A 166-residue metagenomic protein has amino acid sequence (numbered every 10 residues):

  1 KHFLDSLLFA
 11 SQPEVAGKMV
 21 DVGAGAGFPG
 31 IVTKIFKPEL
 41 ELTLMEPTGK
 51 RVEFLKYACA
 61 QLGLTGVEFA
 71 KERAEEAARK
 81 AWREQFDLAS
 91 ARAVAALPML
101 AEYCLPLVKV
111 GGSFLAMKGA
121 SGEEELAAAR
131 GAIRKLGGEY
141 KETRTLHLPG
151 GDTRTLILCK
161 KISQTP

Functional and structural regions predicted by a protein language model:
K1-E14: Conserved AdoMet
K1-L4, A26-F28, K50: A generic structural signal for residues located within well-ordered alpha-helices of large catalytic or ligand-binding
D5-L8, A24, F54: Hydrophobic side chains within alpha-helical segments
E14-V15, R83: Flexible, charged surface loops at secondary-structure boundaries
V15-G25: Conserved class I S-adenosyl-L-methionine
A26-E39: Conserved SAM-binding loop of SAM-dependent methyltransferases across substrates and taxa, primarily the Class I
K37-T43, P47-P166: S-adenosylmethionine
